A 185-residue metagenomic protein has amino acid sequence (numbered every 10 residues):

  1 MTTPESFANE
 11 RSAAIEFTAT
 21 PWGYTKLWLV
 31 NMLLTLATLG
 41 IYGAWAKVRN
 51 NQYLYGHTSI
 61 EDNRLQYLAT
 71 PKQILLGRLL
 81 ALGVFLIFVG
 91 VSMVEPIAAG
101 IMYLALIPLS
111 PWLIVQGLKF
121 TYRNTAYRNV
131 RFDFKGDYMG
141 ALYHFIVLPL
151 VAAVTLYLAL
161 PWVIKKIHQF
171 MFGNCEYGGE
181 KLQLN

Functional and structural regions predicted by a protein language model:
M1-V30, W45-L79, Q116-F145, V163-N185: Membrane-interface extramembranous regions at the lipid-water interface
T2, F85-L106: Membrane-helix interface segments in multi-pass membrane proteins
R11-S12, L34, G100: A short alpha-helix capping/helix-coil boundary motif
L29-V48, Y103-I107, P111, F145-K166: Hydrophobic, aromatic-rich membrane-embedded alpha-helical segments
N31, A81-V89, M93, A152: Hydrophobic alpha-helical transmembrane segments in multi-pass membrane proteins
L36-G40, R78, I87: Hydrophobic alpha-helical bundles that form the membrane domains of multi-pass transporters
K72-L82, Y103-L104, P108: Mid-membrane cores of alpha-helical transmembrane segments in multi-pass membrane proteins, especially transporters
